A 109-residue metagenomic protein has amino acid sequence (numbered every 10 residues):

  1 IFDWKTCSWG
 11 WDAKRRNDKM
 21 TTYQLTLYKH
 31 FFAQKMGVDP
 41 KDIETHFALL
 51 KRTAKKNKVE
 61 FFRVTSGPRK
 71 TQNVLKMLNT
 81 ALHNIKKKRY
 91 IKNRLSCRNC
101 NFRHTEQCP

Functional and structural regions predicted by a protein language model:
I1-L25: Non-catalytic protein-protein interaction segments used by genome-maintenance enzymes to assemble and couple activities
H30-P109: Metal-dependent nuclease catalytic regions and adjoining charged, substrate-binding loops involved in nucleic-acid end
